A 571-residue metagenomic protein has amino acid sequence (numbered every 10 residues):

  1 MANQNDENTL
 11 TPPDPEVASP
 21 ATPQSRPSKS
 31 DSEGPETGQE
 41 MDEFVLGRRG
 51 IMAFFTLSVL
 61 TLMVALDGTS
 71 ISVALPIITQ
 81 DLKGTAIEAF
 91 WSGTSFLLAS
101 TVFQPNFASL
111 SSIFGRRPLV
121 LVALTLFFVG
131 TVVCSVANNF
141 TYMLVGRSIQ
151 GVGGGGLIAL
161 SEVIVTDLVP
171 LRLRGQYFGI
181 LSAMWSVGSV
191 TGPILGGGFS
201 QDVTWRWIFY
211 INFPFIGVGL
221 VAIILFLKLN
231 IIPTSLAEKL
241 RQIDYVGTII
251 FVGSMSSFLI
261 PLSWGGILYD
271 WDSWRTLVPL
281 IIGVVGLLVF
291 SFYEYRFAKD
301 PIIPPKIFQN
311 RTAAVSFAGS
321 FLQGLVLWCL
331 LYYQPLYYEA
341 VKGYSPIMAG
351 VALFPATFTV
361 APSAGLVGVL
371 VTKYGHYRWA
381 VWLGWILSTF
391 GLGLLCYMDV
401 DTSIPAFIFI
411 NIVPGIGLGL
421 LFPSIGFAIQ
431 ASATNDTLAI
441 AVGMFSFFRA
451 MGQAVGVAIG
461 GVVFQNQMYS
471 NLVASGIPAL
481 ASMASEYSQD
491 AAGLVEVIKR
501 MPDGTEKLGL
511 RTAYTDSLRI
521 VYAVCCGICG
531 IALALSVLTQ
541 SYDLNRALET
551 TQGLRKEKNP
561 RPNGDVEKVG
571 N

Functional and structural regions predicted by a protein language model:
M1-R49, S475-L494, S541-N571: Intrinsically disordered, low-complexity terminal tails of fungal membrane proteins
D14-L225, V371: Transmembrane-helix bundle of Major Facilitator Superfamily
F54-V59, M63-I77, K83-A99, W271-I440 (+1 more regions): Transmembrane core module of solute transporters
A86-I87, L171-I180, E238, P346-I347 (+1 more regions): Loop-to-transmembrane helix entry/capping segments in MFS-fold secondary transporters and related SLC/MFSD carriers
T101-V102, V132, V136, S186 (+6 more regions): Hydrophobic/small/kink-forming positions within alpha-helical transmembrane segments of polytopic membrane proteins
V136-R147, T204, Y397-N411, Q467-N471: Helix-loop junctions at membrane interfaces in 12-TM secondary transporters
F178, M184-V187, T191-G197, F407-S488 (+1 more regions): Small-residue-rich alpha-helical segments with characteristic i,i+4
V203-A318: Hydrophobic transmembrane-helix bundles of small-molecule transporters
